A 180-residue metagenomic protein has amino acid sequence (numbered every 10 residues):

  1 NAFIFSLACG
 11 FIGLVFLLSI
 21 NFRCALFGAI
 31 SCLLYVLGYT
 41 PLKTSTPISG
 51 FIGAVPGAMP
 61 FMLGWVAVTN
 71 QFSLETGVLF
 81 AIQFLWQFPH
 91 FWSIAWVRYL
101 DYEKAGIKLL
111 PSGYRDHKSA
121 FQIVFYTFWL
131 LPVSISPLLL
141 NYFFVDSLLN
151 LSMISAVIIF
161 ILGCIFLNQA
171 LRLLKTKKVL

Functional and structural regions predicted by a protein language model:
N1, P89-S119: Cytosolic, membrane-interface loops and tails of multi-pass inner-membrane proteins
N1-L26, R115-L139, F143: Multi-pass membrane catalytic core of lipid/isoprenoid biosynthesis enzymes
A2-V68: Intramembrane alpha-helical segments
L7-A8, I30, V55, A81 (+2 more regions): Hydrophobic residues within alpha-helical transmembrane segments of multi-pass solute transporters/permease subunits
G13-L26, P60-Q83, I135-I154: Helix-coil boundary and interhelical linker segments in multi-pass alpha-helical membrane proteins
L33-T40, A81-Y99, L131, I161-L173: Transmembrane alpha-helical segments that form the membrane-embedded catalytic/substrate-channel core of multi-pass
K43-A54, N70-T76, A95-I107, L174-V179: A cytosolic-side transmembrane-helix exit/cap motif
K118, L167-L180: Interfacial loop-to-transmembrane junctions
